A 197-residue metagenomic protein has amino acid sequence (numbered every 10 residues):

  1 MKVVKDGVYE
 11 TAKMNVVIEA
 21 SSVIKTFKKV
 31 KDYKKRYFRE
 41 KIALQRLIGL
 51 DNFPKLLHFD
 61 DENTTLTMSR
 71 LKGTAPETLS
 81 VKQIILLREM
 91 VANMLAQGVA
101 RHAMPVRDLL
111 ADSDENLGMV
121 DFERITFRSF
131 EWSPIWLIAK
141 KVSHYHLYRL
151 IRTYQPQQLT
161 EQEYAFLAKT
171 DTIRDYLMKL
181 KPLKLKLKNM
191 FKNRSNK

Functional and structural regions predicted by a protein language model:
M1-Q45: ATP-binding glycine-rich loop module of kinase domains
V16-I24, F53, T67, M119: Short hydrophobic-acidic sequence motifs that mark active-site Asp/Glu residues
I18, T26, H58, S69-R70 (+1 more regions): Conserved hydrophobic "DFG−1" position in protein kinase catalytic cores
Y37, A43-M90: Conserved structural core of kinase catalytic domains
P76-A92, A96, K186-F191, S195: An alpha-helical support segment within catalytic cores of ATP-dependent transferases
A96-D112: Catalytic-loop of the protein kinase fold
N116-K197: C-lobe/activation-segment region of protein kinase-like
